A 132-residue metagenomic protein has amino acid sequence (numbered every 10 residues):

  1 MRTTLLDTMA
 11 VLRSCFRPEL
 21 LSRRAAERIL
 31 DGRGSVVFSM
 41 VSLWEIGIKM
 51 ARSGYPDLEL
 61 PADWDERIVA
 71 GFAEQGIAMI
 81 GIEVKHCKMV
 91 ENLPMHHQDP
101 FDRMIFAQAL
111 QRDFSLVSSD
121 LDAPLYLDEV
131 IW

Functional and structural regions predicted by a protein language model:
M1-F38, G54-A70, R112, L121 (+1 more regions): Short, well-structured N-terminal submotif of metal-dependent ribonuclease cores
L5, K49-M50, L116: Hydrophobic recognition helices of helix-based DNA-binding modules
T8-M9, I46, V90, A109: Generic structural signal for small/hydrophobic residues in well-ordered secondary structure, especially within
A10, S42-L43, H86, I105 (+1 more regions): Alpha-helix capping/helix-boundary segments
M40-I48: Short, conserved active-site loops that position catalytic residues or coordinate cofactors/metal ions across diverse
E59, A73-S119: Active-site neighborhoods of divalent-metal-dependent phosphate/nucleic-acid chemistry enzymes
L127-W132: Active-site regions of enzymes building and remodeling cell-envelope glycoconjugates
